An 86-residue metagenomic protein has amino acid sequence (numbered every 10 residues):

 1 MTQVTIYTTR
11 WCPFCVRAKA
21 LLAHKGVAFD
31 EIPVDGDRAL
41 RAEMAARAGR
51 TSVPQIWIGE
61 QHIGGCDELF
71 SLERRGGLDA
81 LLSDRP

Functional and structural regions predicted by a protein language model:
M1-A28: Local sequence-structure signature of Cys/Sec-based thiol-disulfide redox active-site neighborhoods
K19, R47, D79: Chalcogenol-based redox active-site neighborhoods
A28-R41: Thiol-based oxidoreductase modules, predominantly thioredoxin-like and allied folds used for disulfide exchange
A46-S52: Thiol/disulfide oxidoreductase modules built on the thioredoxin-like
I58-R85: Non-catalytic, surface beta->alpha helical segment in thiol-disulfide oxidoreductase systems
